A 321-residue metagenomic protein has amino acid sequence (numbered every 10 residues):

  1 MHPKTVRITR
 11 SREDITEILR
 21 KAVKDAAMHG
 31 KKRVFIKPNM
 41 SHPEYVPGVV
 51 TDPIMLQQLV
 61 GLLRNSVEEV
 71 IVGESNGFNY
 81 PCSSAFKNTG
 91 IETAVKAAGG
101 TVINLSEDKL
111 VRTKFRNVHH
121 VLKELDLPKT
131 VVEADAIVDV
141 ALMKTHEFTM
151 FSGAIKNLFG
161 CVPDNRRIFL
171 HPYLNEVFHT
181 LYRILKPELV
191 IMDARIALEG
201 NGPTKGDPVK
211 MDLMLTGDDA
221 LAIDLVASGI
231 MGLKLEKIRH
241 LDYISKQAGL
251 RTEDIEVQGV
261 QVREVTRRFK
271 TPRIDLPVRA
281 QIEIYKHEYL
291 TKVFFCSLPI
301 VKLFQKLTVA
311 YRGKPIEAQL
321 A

Functional and structural regions predicted by a protein language model:
M1-A321: N-terminal and secondary-structure boundary signal
